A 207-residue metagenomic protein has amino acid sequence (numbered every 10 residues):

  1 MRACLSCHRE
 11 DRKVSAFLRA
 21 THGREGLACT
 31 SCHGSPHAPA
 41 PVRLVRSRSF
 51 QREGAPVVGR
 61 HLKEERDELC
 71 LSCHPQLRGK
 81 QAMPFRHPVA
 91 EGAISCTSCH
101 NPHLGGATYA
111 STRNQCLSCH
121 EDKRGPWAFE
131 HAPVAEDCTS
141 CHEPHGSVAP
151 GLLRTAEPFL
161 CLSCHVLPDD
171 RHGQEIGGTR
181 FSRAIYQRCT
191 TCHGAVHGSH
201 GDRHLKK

Functional and structural regions predicted by a protein language model:
M1-K207: Short sequence/structural segments immediately N-terminal
